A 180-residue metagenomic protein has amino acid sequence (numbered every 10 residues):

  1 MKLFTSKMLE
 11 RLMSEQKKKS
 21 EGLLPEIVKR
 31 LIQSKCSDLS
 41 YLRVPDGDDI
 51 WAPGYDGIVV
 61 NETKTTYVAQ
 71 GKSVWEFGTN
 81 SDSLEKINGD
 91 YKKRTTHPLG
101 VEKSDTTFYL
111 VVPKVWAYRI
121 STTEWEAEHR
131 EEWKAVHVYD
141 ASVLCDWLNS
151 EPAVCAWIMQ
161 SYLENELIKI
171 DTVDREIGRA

Functional and structural regions predicted by a protein language model:
M1-R179: Mixed-charge (Asp/Glu-Lys/Arg
